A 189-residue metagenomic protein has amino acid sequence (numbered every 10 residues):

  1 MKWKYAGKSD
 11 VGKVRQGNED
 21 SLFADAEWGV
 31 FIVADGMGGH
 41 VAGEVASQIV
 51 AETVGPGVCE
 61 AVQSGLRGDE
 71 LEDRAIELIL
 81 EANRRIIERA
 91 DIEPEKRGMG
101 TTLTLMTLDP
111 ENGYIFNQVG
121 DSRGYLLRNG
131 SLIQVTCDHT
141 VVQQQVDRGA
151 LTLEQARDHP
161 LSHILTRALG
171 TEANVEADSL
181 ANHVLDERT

Functional and structural regions predicted by a protein language model:
M1-T189: PP2C/PPM-type serine/threonine phosphatase catalytic domain
